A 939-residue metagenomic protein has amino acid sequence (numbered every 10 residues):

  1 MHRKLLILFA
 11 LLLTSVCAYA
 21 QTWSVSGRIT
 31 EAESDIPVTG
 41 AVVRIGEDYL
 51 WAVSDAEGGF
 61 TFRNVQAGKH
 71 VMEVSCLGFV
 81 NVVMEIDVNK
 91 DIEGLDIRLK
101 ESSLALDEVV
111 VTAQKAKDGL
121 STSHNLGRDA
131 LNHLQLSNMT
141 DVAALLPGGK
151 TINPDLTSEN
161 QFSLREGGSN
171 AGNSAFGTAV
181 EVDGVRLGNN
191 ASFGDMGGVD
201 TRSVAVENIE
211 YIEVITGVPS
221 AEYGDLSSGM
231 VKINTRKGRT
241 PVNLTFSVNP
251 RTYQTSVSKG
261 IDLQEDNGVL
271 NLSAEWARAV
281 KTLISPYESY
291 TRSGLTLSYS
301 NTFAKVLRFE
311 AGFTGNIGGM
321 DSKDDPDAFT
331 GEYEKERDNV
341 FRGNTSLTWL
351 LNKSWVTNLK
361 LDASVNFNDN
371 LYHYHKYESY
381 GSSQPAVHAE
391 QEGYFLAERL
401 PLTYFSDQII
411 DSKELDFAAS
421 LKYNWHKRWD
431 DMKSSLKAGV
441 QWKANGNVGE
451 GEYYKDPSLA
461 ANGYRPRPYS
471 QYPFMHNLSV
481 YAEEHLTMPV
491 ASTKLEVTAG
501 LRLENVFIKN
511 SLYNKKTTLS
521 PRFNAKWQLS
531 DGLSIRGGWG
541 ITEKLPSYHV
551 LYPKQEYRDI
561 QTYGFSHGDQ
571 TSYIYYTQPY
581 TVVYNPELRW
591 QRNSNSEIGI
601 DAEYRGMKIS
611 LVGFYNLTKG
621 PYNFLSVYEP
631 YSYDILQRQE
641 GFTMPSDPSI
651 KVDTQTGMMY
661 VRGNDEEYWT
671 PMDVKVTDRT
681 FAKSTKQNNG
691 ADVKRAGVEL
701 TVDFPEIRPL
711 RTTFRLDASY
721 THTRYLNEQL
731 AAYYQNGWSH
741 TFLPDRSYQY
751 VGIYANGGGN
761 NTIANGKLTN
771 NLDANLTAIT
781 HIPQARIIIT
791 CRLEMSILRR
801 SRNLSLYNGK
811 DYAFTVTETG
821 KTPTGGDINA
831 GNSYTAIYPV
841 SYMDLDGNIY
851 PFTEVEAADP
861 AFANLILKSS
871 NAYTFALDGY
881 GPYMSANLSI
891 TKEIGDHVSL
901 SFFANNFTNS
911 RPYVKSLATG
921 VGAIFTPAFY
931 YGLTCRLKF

Functional and structural regions predicted by a protein language model:
R28-S34, A41-G46, S75-F79, N89-N132: Short, acidic, small-residue-rich periplasmic hinge/interaction motif at the N-terminus of Gram-negative outer-membrane
R63, V185-I215: Short acidic/polar hinge/loop motifs at secondary-structure boundaries that mediate gating or recognition
I97, T201-N243: A beta-strand signature from Gram-negative outer-membrane beta-barrel systems, especially the internal plug domain
T140, A144-R186: Extracytoplasmic beta-strand/coil segments of soluble accessory domains associated with Gram-negative outer-membrane
T245-R278, S285-N366: Transmembrane beta-barrel wall of Gram-negative outer-membrane proteins
T302-G318, E336-S511, Q528: Face-selective signature of the C-terminal outer-membrane beta-barrel domain
E543, L617-G620, F624, E794-S870 (+2 more regions): C-terminal beta-signal and adjacent terminal beta-strands/loops of Gram-negative outer-membrane beta-barrel proteins
F642-Y807: Gram-negative outer-membrane beta-barrel transporters
